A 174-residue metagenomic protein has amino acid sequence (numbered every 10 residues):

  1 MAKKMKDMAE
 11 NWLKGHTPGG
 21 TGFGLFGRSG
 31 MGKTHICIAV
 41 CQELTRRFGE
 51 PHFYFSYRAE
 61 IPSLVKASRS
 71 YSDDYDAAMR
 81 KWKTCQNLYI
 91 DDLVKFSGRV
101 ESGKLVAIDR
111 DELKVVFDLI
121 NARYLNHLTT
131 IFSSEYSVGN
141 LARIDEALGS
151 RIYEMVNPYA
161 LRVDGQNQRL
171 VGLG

Functional and structural regions predicted by a protein language model:
M1-F23: Pre-Walker A (pre-P-loop) alpha-helix and adjacent loop at the N terminus of AAA/AAA+ ATPase modules, a conserved
K6, T45-C85: Short glycine-rich substrate-engagement loop in P-loop NTPases that contacts/grips substrate
W12-L13, K66-L88, K114-A122, A147: Conserved alpha-helical scaffold flanking the Walker A/P-loop in AAA+ ATPase domains
P18-C37: Walker A/P-loop nucleotide-binding motif
H35-F48: P-loop NTPase Walker A phosphate-binding motif
E50, T84-N87, N126-F132: Loop/turn-to-beta-strand initiation segments
E60-S63, A67, K95-G174: Replace "adjacent to P-loop NTPase cores in ATP/GTP-dependent enzymes" with "adjacent to NTP-binding cores
D91-L93: Walker B catalytic acidic pair
